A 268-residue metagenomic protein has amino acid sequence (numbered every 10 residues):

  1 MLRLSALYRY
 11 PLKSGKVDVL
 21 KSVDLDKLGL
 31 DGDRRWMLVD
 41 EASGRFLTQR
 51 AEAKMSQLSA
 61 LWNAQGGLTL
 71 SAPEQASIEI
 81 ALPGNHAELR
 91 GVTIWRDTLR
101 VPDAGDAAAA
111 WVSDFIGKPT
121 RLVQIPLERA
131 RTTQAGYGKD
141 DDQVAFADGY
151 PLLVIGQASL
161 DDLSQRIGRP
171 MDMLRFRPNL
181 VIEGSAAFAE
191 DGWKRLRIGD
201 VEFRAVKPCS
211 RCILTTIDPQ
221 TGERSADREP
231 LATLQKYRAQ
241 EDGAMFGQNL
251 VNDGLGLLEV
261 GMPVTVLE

Functional and structural regions predicted by a protein language model:
M1-E268: Metal-cofactor-dependent catalytic cores
